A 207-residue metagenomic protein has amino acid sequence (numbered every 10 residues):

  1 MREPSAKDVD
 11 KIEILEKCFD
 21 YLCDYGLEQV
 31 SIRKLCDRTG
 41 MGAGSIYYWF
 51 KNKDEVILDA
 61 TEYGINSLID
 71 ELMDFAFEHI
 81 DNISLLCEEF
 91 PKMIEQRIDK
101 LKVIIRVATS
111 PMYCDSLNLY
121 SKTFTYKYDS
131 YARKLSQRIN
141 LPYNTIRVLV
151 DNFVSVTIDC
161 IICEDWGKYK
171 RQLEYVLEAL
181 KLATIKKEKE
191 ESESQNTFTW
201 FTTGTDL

Functional and structural regions predicted by a protein language model:
M1-V9, S192-L207: N-terminal intrinsically disordered/low-complexity leader segments
K7, F19, R33-L35, F50 (+4 more regions): Recognition helices and adjacent regulatory flanks at domain boundaries
E13, K17, Y21-E55, D59: Helix-turn-helix
D59, L72-I98, L149-V150: Hydrophobic alpha-helical connector segments
E62-I69: Short, basic, alpha-helical segments at the C-terminal edge of helix-turn-helix-like DNA-binding modules
D74, D99, Y113-V148, E174-E178: Amphipathic alpha-helical packing segments from all-alpha helical-bundle domains
E88-Q96, V103-C114, S136, L180: Helix-loop "lid/cap" segments that line or gate small-molecule binding pockets
Q96, R106, N140, N144-R171 (+3 more regions): Amphipathic C-terminal alpha-helical segment
